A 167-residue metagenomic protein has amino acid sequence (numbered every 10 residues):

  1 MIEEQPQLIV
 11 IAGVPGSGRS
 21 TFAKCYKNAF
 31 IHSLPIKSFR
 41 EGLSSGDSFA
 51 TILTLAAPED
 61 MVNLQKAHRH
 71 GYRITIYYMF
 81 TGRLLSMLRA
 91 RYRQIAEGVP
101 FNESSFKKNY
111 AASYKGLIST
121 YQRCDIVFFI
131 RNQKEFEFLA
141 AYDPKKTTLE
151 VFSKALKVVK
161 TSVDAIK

Functional and structural regions predicted by a protein language model:
M1-P6, G42-L43: Phosphate-binding P-loop
I2, P15, S105-N109: A short linear-motif detector with a strong N-terminal bias
V14, S20-E59, K66: Conserved substrate/cofactor phosphate-moiety recognition/catalytic segment in nucleotide-dependent phosphotransferases
N28-F30, R69-G71, Q94-E97, K146-E150: Short, low-complexity, polar/charged sequence segments that are solvent-exposed and flexible
L55-E135: Replace "adjacent to P-loop NTPase cores in ATP/GTP-dependent enzymes" with "adjacent to NTP-binding cores
Y121-K167: NTP-dependent small-molecule kinase module
